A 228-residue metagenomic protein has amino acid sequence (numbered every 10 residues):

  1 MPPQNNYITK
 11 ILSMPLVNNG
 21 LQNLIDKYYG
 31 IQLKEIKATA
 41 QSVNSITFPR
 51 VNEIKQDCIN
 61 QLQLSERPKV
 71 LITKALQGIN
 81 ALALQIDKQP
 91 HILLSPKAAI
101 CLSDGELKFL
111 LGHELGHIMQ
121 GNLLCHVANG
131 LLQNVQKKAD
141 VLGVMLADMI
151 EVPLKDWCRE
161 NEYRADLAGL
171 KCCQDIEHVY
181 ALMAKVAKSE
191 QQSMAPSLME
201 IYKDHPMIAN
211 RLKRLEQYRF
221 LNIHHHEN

Functional and structural regions predicted by a protein language model:
M1-L84, A98, E151-L154, S189-P196 (+3 more regions): Hydrophobic or amphipathic, alpha-helical segments that drive membrane association/targeting
I46, I92-F109, D156: Short pre-active-site segment immediately N-terminal to the catalytic Zn-binding motif
V51, K108, N161: Hydrophobic (often cysteine-bearing) scaffold residues that line and stabilize catalytic clefts of nucleotide/cofactor
E53, D57, L93, L167-K171: Short amphipathic alpha-helical coupling elements at transmembrane boundaries
L102, L111-Q120, R164, A168: Active-site His/Glu-centered metal-binding helix of metallohydrolases
G105, E114-N134: Catalytic Zn2+-binding segment of zinc metalloproteases
Q136-Q192, K203-N210: Metalloprotease/metallohydrolase-associated module, dominated by Zn2+-dependent proteases
